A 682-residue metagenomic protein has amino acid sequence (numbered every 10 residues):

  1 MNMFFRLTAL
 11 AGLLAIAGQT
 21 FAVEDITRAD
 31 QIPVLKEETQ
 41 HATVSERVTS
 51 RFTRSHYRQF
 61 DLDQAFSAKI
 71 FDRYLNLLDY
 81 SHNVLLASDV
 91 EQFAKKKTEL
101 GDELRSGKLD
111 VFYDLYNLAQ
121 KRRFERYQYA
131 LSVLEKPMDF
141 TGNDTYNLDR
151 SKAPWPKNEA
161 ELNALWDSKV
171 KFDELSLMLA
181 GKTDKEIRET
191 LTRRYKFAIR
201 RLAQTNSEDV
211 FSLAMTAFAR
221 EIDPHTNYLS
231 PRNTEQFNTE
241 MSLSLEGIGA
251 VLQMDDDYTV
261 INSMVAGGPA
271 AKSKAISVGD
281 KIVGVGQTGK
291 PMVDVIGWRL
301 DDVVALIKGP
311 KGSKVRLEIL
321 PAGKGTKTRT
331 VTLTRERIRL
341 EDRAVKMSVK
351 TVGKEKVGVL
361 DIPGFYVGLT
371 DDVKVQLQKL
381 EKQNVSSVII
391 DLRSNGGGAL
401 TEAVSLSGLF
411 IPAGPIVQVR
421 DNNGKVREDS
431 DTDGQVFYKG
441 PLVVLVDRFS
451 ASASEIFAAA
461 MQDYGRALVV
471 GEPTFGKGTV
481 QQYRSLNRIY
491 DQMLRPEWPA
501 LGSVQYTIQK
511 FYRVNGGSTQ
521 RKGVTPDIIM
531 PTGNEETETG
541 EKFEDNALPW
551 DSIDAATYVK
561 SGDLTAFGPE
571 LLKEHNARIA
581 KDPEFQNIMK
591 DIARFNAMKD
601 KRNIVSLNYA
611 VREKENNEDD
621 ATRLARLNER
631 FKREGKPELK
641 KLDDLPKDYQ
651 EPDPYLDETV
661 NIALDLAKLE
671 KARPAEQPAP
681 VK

Functional and structural regions predicted by a protein language model:
M1-T8: Bacterial N-terminal signal peptides that target proteins for export
A17-Q19: N-terminal signal peptide c-region/cleavage motif recognized by signal peptidases
A22, K36-E37, T53-L62, R200-S207 (+5 more regions): Cleft-lining beta-strand/loop regions that shape enzyme active-site pockets
E24-P33, S45-Y57, K95-E99, R193-F197 (+2 more regions): Acidic/histidine-rich, surface-exposed loop or edge segments in extracytoplasmic proteins
L62-L148, I199-M254, K314-R316, L320-V345 (+2 more regions): Extended, small/polar residue-biased N-terminal targeting/export presequences and adjacent propeptide/linker tracts
L77, T98, F112, N117-Q128 (+4 more regions): PDZ/PDZ-like domain segments forming the peptide/carboxylate-binding groove, activating on the N-terminal beta-strands
K182-R193, Y512-K682: Conserved functional hotspot residues or short segments at active or partner-binding sites across diverse domains
A453, G465, V470-T539: Polar, glycine-rich mid-to-C-terminal structural blocks that act as macromolecule-binding/assembly scaffolds
